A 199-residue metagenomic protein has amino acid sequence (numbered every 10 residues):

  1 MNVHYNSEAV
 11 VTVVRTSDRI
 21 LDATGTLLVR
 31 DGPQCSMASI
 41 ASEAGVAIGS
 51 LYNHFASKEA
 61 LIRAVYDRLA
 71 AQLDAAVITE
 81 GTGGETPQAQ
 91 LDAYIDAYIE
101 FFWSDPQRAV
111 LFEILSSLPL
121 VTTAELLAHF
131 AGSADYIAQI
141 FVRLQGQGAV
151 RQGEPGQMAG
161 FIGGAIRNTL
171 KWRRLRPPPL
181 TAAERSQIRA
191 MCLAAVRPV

Functional and structural regions predicted by a protein language model:
M1-R15, R30, G84, V199: N-terminal intrinsically disordered/low-complexity leader segments
R15-T24, I40, V65-L69, L73 (+2 more regions): Generic hydrophobic, amphipathic alpha-helix propensity
R19, A23, L27-A60, A64: Helix-turn-helix
A64, I78-S104, M158-I162: Hydrophobic alpha-helical connector segments
D74, S104, V121-Q147, G156-G160 (+1 more regions): Amphipathic alpha-helical packing segments from all-alpha helical-bundle domains
D92-D96, A134-V142, A159, R185-R189 (+1 more regions): An amphipathic alpha-helix signature
A109-E113, Q145-M191: Hydrophobic/aromatic-rich alpha-helical bundle segments in the mid-to-C-terminal region
F112-L120: Short linear capping/connector segments at secondary-structure termini
